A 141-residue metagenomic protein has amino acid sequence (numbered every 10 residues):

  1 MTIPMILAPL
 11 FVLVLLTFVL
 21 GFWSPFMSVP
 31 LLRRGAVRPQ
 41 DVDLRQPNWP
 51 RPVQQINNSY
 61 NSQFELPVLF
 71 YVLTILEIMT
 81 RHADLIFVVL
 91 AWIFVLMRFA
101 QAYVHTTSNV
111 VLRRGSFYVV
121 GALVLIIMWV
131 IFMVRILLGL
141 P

Functional and structural regions predicted by a protein language model:
I3-L10, Q54-N57, T80, D84-F87 (+1 more regions): Membrane-interface helix-boundary signature
I6-P25: Alpha-helical transmembrane segments
V12-L15, W92-L96, S116, L123: Hydrophobic residues within alpha-helical transmembrane segments of multi-pass solute transporters/permease subunits
F22, M27-N57: Cytosolic, membrane-interface loops and tails of multi-pass inner-membrane proteins
N61-L76: Core segments of transmembrane alpha-helices that mediate helix-helix packing or line hydrophobic substrate/ligand
V72-L96: Short alpha-helical packing/oligomerization segments
A100-I126: Interfacial loop-to-transmembrane junctions
M128-P141: Juxtamembrane boundary at the C-terminal end of a transmembrane helix
